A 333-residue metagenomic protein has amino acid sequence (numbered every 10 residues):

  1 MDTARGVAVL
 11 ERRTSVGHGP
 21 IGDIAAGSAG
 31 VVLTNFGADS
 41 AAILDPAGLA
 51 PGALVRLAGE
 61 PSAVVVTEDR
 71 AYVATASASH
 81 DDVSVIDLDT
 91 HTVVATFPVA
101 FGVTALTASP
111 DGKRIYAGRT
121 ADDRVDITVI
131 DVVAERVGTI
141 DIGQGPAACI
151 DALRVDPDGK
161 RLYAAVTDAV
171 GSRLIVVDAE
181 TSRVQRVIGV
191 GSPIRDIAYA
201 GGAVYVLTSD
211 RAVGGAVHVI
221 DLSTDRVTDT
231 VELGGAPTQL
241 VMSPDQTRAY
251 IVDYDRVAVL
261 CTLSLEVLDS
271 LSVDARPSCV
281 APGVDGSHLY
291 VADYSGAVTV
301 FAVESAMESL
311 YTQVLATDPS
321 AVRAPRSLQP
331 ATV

Functional and structural regions predicted by a protein language model:
M1-V333: Predominantly soluble domains enriched in secretory-pathway, periplasmic, or organellar proteins
